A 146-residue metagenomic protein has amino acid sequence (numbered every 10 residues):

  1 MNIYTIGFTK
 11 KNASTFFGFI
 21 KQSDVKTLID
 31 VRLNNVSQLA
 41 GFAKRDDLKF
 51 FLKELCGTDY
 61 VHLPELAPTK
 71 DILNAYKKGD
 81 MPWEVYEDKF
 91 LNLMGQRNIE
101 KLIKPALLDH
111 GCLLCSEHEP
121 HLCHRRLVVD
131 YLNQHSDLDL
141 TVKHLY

Functional and structural regions predicted by a protein language model:
M1-Y146: Residues lining hydrophobic/aromatic ligand-binding pockets adjacent to catalytic sites
